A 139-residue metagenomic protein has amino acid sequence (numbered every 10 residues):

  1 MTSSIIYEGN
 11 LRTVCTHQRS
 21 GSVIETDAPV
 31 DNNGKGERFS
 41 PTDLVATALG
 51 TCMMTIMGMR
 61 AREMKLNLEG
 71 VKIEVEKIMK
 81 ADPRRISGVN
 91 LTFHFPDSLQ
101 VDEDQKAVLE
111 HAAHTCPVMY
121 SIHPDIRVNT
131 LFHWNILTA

Functional and structural regions predicted by a protein language model:
M1-T47, T55-A139: Extended beta-strand/beta-hairpin segments
